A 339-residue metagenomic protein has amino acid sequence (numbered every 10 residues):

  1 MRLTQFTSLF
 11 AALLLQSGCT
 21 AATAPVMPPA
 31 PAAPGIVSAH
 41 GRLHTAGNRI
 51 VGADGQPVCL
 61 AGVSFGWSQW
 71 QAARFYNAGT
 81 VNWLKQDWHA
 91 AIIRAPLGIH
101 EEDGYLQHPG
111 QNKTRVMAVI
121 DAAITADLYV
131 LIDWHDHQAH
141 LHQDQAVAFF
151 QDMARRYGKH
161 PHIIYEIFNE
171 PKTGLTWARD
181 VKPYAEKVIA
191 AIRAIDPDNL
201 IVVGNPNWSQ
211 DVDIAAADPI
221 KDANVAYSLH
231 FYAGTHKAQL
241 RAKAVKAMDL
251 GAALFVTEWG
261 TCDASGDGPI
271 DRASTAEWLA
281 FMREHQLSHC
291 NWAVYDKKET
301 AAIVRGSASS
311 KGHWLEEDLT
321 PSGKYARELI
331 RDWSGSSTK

Functional and structural regions predicted by a protein language model:
M1-T7: Bacterial N-terminal signal peptides that target proteins for export
S17-G18: C-terminal motif of bacterial Sec signal peptides marking the signal peptidase cleavage site
A24-I92, A326-D332: N-terminal carbohydrate-binding accessory modules
V37, G41-R42, W67, A73-R74 (+6 more regions): Extracellular glycoside hydrolase catalytic/binding regions
V58-T80, I99-G110, A264-D267, K311-W314: Acidic/histidine-rich helix-loop elements that form or flank divalent-metal/phosphate-binding sites at the catalytic
S64, L97-I99, D136, N169 (+1 more regions): A mature extracytoplasmic/lumenal domain signature
N77-Q138, H142-A148, D152, R193-I195 (+1 more regions): Aromatic-lined substrate-binding rim segments of carbohydrate-active enzymes
S337-K339: Short, solvent-exposed mixed-charge patches
